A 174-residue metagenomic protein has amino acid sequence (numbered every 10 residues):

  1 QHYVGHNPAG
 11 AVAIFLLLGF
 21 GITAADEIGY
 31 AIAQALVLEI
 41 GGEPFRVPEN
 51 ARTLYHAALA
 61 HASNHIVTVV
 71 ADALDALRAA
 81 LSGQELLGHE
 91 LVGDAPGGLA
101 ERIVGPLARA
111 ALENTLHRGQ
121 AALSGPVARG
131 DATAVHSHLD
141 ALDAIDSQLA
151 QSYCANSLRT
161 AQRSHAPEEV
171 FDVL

Functional and structural regions predicted by a protein language model:
H2-N114: Internal alpha-helical scaffold of NAD(P)-dependent oxidoreductase catalytic cores
G88-H89, G98-L174: NAD(P)-dependent Rossmann-like dehydrogenase/reductase catalytic/cofactor-binding core
